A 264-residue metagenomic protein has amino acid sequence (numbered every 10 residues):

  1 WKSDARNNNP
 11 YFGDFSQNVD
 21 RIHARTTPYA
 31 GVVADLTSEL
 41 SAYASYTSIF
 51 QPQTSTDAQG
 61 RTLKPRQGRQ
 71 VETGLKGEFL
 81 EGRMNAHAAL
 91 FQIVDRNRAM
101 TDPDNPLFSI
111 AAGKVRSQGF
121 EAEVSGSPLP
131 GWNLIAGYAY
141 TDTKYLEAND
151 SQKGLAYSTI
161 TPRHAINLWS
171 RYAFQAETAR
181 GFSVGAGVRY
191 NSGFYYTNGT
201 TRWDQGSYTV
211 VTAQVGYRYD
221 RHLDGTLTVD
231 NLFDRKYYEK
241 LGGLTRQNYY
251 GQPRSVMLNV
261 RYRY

Functional and structural regions predicted by a protein language model:
W1-T37, A58, G137: Signature of Gram-negative outer-membrane beta-barrel scaffolds
P10-V19, S55-T62, N105-A111, S117-G119 (+3 more regions): Extracellular loop and loop/strand-boundary signature of outer-membrane beta-barrel proteins
I22-T26, Q67-V71, R116-F120, I160-I166 (+2 more regions): Residues that define the transmembrane beta-barrel architecture of outer-membrane proteins
A24, V32-D35, P65, L75-F79 (+4 more regions): Residue-level signature of outer-membrane beta-barrel architecture
S38-A42, E81-A86, G131-L134, E177-F182 (+2 more regions): Repeated loop/turn-to-beta-strand initiation elements of outer-membrane beta-barrel proteins
A42-Y43, R66-S127, L134-L146, T228 (+1 more regions): Membrane-embedded beta-barrel scaffold of Gram-negative outer-membrane proteins
Q92, A111-N198, F233, R261-R263: Gram-negative outer-membrane beta-barrel transporters
R189-T197, G216-Y264: C-terminal beta-signal and adjacent terminal beta-strands/loops of Gram-negative outer-membrane beta-barrel proteins
